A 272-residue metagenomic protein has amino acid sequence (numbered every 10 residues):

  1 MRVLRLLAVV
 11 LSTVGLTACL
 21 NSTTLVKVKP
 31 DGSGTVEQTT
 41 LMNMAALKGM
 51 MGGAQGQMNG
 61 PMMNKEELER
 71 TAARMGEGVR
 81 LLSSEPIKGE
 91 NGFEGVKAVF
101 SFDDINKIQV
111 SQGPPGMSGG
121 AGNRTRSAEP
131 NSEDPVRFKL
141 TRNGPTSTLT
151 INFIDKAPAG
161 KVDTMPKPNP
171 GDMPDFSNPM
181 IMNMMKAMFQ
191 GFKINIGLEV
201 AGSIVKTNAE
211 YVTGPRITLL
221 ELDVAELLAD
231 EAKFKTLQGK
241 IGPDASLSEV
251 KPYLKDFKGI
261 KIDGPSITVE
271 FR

Functional and structural regions predicted by a protein language model:
M1-A8: Bacterial N-terminal signal peptides that target proteins for export
G15-A18: C-terminal motif of bacterial Sec signal peptides marking the signal peptidase cleavage site
L20-S22: Bacterial signal peptide processing site
L25-V110: N-terminal Sec/ER secretory leader and immediately downstream segment of secreted/extracellular precursors
R74-R272: Mature, soluble, non-transmembrane domains
